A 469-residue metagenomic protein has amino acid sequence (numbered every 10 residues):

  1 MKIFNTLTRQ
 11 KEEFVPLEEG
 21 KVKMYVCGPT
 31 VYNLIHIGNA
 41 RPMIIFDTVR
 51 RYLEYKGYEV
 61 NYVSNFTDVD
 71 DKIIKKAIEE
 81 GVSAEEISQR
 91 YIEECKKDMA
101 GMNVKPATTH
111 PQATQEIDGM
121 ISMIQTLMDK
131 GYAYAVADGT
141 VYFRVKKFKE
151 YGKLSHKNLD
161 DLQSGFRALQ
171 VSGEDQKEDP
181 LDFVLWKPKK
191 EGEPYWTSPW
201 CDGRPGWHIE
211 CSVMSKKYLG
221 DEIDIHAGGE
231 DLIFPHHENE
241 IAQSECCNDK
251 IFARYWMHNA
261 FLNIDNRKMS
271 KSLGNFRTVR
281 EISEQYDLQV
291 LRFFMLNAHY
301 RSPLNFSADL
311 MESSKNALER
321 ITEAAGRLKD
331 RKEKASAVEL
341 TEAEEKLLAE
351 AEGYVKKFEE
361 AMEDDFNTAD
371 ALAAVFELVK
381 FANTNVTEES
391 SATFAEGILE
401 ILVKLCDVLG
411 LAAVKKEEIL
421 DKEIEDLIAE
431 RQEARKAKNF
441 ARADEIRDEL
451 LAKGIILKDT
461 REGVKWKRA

Functional and structural regions predicted by a protein language model:
M1-Y32, D47, G119-K329: Alpha-helical recognition segments enriched in aromatics with Gly/Pro capping that present substrate-recognition
T8-E13, L17-K105, E462-W466: N-terminal, positively charged nucleic-acid-binding surface of large information/translation enzymes
E54, A100, M128-D129, M257 (+1 more regions): Alpha-helix C-terminal capping/helix-coil junction sites
Y58, Y132, I455: Short phosphate-binding/catalytic loops that engage adenosine nucleotides
F66-D70, I92-C95, K105-M120, D138-K147: Short, glycine/charge-rich beta-strand/loop segments that flank catalytic centers and engage negatively charged groups
I78-A84, T108-T114, G229: The substrate-binding groove and active-site-proximal loops of carbohydrate-active enzymes, especially glycoside
P106, V136-D138, D459-G463: Short Gly/Ser/Thr- and Asp/Glu-enriched loop/turn motifs at secondary-structure junctions
K268-M269, N275-A469: Structural preference for alpha-helix termini/caps and helix-kink/transition segments
